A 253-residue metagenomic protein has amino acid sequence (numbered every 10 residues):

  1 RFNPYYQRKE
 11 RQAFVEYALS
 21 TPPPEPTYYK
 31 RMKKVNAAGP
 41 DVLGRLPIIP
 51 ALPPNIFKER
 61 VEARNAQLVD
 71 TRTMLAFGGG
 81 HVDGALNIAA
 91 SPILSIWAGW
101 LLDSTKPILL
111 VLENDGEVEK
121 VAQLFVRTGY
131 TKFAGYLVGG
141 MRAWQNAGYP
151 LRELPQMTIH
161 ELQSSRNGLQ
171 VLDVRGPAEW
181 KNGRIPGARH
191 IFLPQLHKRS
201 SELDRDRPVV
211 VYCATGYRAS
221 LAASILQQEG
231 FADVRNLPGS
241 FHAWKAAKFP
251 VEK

Functional and structural regions predicted by a protein language model:
R1-I49, A63-A66, M74-K253: Rhodanese-like catalytic fold shared by cysteine-dependent sulfurtransferases and DSP/PTP-type phosphatases
P50-E59: Long, low-complexity segments enriched in small/aliphatic residues
V69: Nucleotide phosphate-binding/pyrophosphate-handling subdomain across enzymes that bind or process nucleotide phosphates
